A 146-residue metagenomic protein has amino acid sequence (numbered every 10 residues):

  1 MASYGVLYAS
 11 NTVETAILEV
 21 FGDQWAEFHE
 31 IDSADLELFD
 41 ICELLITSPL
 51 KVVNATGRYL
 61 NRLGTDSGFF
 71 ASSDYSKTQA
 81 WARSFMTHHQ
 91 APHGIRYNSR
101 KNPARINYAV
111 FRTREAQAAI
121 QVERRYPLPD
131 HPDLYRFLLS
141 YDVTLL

Functional and structural regions predicted by a protein language model:
M1-E27: Extended catalytic/binding region for NAD+/ADP-ribose chemistry, centered on the ART fold
D23-L146: Active-site and NAD+-binding cores of ADP-ribose-processing enzymes
